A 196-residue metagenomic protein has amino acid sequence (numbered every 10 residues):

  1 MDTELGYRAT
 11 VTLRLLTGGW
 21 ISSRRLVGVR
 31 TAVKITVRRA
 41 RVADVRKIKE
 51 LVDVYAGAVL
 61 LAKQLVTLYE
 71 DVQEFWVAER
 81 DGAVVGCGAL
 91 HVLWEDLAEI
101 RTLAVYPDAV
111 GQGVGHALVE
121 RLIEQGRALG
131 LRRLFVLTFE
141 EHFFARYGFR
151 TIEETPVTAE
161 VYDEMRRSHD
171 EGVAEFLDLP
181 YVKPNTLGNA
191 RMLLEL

Functional and structural regions predicted by a protein language model:
M1-E4: Short, low-complexity, charge-dense intrinsically disordered segments
S23-A62, E79, L187-L196: Short amphipathic alpha-helix that is part of the acyltransferase structural core
A62-F75, R80, G86-V105: A conserved beta-strand-loop-helix scaffold within acyl/acetyltransferase catalytic domains
L103-V110, F139: A short, internal acetyl-CoA/4′-phosphopantetheine-binding micro-motif in the GNAT/acyltransferase core
G111-E124, V136: Conserved acetyl-CoA-binding loop-helix of GNAT-fold acetyltransferases
A128, R132, T138-M165: Conserved active-site alpha-helix within GNAT-family acetyltransferase domains
V157-L196: C-terminal "cap" of GNAT-fold acetyltransferases
